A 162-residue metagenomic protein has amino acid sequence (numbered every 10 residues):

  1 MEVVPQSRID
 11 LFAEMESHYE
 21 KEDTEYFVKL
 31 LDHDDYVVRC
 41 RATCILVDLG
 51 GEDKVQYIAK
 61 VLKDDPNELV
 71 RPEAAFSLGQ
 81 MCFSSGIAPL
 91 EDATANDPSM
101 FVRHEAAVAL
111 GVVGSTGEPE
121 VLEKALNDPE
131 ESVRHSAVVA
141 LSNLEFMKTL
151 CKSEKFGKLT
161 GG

Functional and structural regions predicted by a protein language model:
M1-K29: N-terminal "cap/leader" segments of large eukaryotic alpha-helical scaffolds
P5, K21, Y36-V37, N67-L69 (+2 more regions): Alpha-helix N-cap/helix-start positions at coil->helix boundaries
E14-S17, I45, S77, A109 (+1 more regions): Core register positions within helices of long alpha-helical scaffolds
H18-L30, G51-K63, F83-A95, S115-N127 (+1 more regions): Amphipathic alpha-helical scaffolding segments comprising HEAT/armadillo-like alpha-solenoid repeats
Y36-I45, P72-S77: Non-membrane alpha-helical segments in proteins
P129-V139, E154: Solenoidal tandem-repeat scaffolds enriched in leucines and small polar residues
